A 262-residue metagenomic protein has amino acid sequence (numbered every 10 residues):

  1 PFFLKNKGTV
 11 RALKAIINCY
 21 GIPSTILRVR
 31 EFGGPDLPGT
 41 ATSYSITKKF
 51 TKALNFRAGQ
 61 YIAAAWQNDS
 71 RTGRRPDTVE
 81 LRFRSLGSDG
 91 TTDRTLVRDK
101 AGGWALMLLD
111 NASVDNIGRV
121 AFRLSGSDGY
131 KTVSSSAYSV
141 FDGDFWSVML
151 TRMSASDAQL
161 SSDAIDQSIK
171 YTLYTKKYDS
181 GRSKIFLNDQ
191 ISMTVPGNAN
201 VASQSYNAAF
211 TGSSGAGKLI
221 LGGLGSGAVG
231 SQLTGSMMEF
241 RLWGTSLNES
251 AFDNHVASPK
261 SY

Functional and structural regions predicted by a protein language model:
P1-K48: Feature for intrinsically disordered/low-complexity regulatory segments and propeptides
P23, A41-Y262: Extracellular glycan-associated modules
